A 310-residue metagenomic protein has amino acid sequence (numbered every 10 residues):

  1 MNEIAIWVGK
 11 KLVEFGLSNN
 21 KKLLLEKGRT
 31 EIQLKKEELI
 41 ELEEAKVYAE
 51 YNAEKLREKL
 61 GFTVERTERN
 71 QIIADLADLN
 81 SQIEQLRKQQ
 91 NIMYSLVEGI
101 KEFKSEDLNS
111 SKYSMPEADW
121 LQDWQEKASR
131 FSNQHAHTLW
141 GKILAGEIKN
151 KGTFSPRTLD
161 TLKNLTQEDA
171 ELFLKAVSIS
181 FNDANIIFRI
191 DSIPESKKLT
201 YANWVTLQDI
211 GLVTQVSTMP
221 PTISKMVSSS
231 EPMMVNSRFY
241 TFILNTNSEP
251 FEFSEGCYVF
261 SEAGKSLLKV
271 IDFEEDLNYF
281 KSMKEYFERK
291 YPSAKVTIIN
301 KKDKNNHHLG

Functional and structural regions predicted by a protein language model:
M1-E14: Charged, amphipathic alpha-helical stretches
F15-L144, I148: Eukaryotic partner-binding/assembly regions in large regulatory complexes
H137-S180: Short alpha-helical segments that sit at the start of domains
G152-T153, A170, L174, N182-R189 (+1 more regions): Short, solvent-exposed secondary-structure capping/transition elements
S155, K175-V205: Short acidic, hydrophobic short linear motifs in intrinsically disordered regions
I193-N245: Short amphipathic alpha-helical interaction segments
S224-Y286, Y291: Short, amphipathic alpha-helical interaction segments positioned at domain boundaries
E285-G310: Extended, compositionally biased alpha-helical segments that mediate assembly or anchoring
